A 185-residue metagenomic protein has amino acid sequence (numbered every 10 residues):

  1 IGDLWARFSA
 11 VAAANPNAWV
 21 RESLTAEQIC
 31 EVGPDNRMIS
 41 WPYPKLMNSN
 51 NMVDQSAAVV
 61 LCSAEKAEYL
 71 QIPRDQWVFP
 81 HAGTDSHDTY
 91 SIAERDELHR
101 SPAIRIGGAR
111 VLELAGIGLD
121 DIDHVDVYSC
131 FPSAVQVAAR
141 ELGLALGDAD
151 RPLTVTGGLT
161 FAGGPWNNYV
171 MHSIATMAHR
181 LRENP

Functional and structural regions predicted by a protein language model:
I1-V53, A57-V59, A64-K66, I72-F161 (+2 more regions): Conserved "HGTGT" condensation-loop signature of ketosynthase/thiolase-family condensing enzymes that catalyze
F161-N167: Glycine-rich phosphate/pyrophosphate-binding beta-alpha loops
